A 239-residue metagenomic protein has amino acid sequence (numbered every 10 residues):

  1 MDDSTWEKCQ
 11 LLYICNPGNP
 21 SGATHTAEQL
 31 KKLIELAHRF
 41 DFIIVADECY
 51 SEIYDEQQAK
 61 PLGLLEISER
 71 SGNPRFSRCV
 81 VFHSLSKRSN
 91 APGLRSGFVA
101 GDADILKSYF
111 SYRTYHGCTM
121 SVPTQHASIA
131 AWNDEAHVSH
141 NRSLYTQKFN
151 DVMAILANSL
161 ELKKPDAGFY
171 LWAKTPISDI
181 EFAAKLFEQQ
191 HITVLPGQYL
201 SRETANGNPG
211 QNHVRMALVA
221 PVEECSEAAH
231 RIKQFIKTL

Functional and structural regions predicted by a protein language model:
M1-L239: PLP-dependent class I/II
